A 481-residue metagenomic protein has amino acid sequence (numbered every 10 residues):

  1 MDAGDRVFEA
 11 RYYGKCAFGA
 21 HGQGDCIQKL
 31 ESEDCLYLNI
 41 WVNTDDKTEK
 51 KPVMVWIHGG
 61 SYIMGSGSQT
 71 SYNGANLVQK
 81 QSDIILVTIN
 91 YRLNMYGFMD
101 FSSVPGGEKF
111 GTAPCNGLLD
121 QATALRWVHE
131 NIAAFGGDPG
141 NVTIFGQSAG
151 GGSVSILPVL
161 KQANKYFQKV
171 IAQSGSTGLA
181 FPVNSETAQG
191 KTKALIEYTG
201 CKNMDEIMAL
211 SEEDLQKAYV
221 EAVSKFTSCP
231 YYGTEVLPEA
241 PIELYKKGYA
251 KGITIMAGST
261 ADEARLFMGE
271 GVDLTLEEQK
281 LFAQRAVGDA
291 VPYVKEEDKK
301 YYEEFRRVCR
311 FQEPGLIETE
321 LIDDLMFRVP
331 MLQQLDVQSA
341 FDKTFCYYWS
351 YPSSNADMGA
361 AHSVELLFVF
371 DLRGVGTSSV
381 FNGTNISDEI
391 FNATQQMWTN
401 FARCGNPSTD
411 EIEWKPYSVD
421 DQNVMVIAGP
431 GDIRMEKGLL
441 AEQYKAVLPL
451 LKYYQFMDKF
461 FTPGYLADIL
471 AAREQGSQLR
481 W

Functional and structural regions predicted by a protein language model:
M1-L118, P139, G376-T394, G405-E413 (+4 more regions): Non-catalytic accessory segments of hydrolases
D25-M204, L244-M268, S339: Serine-hydrolase-like catalytic core of hydrolytic proteins
Y72, N116, D120-T123, S148-A149 (+9 more regions): Generic recognition of stable, solvent-exposed alpha-helical segments in well-folded globular domains
R92-N94, F145-A149, Y348-A356, E413-V419: Short, solvent-exposed turn/loop segments enriched in Gly/Ser/Thr/Pro and often Arg
T123-N131, Q395-S408: K/E-rich alpha-helical interaction surfaces of small helical-bundle regulatory domains
G140-V142, K202-L210, G315, C346-Y348 (+1 more regions): Surface-exposed patches in mature extracellular/periplasmic domains of secreted proteins
K169, E212-D388, M397, C404 (+1 more regions): Substrate-gating cap/lid region and adjacent catalytic-acid/histidine neighborhood within extracellular/lumenal
K193-E221: Accessory cap/linker subdomain of secreted extracellular hydrolases
